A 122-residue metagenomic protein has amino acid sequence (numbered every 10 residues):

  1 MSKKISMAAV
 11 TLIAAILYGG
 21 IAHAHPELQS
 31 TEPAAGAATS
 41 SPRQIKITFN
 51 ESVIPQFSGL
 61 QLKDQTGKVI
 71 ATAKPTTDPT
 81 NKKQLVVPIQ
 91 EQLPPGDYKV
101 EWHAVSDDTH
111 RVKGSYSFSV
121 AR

Functional and structural regions predicted by a protein language model:
M1-A9: Bacterial N-terminal signal peptides that target proteins for export
G19-I21: N-terminal signal peptide c-region/cleavage motif recognized by signal peptidases
H23-S41: N-terminal edge beta-strand
S40, Q44-E51, T109-R122: Extended, polar beta-sheet/loop recognition surfaces of beta-rich domains that mediate binding to diverse ligands
K46-I47, S52-A73: Short, surface-exposed alpha-helix to beta-strand junction/turn motifs within ectodomains of secreted and cell-envelope
Q90-P95: Surface-exposed, short loops/turns at beta-strand junctions within beta-sandwich domains
Y98-V100: A short tyrosine-centered beta-strand micro-motif
H103-D107: Beta-strand-rich extracellular modules
